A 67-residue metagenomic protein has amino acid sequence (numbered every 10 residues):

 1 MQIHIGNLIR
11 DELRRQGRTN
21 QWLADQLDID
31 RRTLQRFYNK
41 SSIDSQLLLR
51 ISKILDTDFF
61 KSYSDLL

Functional and structural regions predicted by a protein language model:
M1-T19: A short, Lys/Arg-rich alpha-helix, primarily the initiator
E12, Q26, F37, D65: Residues in the recognition helix of alpha-helical DNA-binding motifs
W22-A24: Short alpha-helical "recognition helix" segments of helix-turn-helix
D28-I43: Recognition helix of helix-turn-helix/homeodomain-like DNA-binding domains that insert into the DNA major groove
K40-K53: Short, basic-rich loop-to-helix N-cap that marks the start of a DNA-contacting helix
D56-L67: Short C-terminal boundary/hinge segments that cap the last helix of small helical domains
